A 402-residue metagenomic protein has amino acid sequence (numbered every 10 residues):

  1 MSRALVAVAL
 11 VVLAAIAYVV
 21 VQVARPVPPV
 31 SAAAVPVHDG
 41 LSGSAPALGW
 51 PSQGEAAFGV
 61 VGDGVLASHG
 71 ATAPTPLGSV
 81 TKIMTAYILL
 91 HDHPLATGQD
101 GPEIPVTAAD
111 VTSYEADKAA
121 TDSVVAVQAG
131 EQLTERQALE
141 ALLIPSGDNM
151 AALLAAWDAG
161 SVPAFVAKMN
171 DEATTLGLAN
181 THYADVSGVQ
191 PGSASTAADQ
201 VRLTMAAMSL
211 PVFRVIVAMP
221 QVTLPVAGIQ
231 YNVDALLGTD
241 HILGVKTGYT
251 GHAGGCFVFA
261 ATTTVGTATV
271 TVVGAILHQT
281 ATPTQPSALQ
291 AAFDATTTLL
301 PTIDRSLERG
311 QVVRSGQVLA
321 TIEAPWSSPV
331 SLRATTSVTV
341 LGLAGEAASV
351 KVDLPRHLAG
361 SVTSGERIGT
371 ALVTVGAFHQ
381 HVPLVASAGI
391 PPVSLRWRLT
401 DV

Functional and structural regions predicted by a protein language model:
M1-L13, L289, V352: N-terminal export and membrane-targeting signals
A4, V19-V27, T302-V402: Conserved SxxK-family serine transpeptidase/carboxypeptidase catalytic domain of penicillin-binding proteins
V6-V21, V272: Hydrophobic alpha-helical membrane segments, chiefly transmembrane helices and signal peptide h-regions, characterized
Q22-A198, M205-R214: Active-site-adjacent loops and short helices of periplasmic peptidoglycan-processing enzymes
H38-D39, L237-K246, V350-P355: Short Pro/Gly-enriched beta-strand edge/turn motifs at strand-loop
P46-L48, G130, T247-H252, S361-V362: Short Gly/Pro-enriched turn/cap motifs at secondary-structure boundaries
E55-V60, G64, A184, V189-A218 (+5 more regions): Penicillin-binding protein/beta-lactamase superfamily catalytic region
R214-L307: A penicillin-recognizing enzyme superfamily signal
